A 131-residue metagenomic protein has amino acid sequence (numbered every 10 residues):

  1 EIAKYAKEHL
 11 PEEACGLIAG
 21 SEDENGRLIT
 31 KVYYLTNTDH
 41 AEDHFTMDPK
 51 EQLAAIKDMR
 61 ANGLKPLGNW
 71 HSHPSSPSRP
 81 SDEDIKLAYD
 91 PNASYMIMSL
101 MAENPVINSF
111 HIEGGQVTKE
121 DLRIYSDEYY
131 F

Functional and structural regions predicted by a protein language model:
E1-P66, S75-F131: Conserved beta-strand-loop surface patch within small alpha/beta domains used for substrate/adaptor or ligand engagement
S72: Short, well-ordered beta-to-alpha junction loops that form the rim of enzyme active sites and present histidine/acidic
